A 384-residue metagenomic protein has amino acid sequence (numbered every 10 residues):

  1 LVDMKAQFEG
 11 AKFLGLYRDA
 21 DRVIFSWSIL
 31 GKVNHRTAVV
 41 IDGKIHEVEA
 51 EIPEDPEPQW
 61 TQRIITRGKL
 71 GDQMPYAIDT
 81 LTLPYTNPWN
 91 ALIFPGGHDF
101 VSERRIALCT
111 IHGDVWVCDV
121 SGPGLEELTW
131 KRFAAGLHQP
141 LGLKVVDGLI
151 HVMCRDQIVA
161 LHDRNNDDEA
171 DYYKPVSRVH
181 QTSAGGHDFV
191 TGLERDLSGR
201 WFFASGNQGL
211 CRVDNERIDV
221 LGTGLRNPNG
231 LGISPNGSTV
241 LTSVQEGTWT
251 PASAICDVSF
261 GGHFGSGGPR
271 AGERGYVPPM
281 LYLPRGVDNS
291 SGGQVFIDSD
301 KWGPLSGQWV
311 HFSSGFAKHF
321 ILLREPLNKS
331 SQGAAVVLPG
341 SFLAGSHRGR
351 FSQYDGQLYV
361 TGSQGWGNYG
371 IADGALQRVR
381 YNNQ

Functional and structural regions predicted by a protein language model:
V2-A38: Extended, loop-rich substrate-binding clefts of extracytoplasmic carbohydrate-active enzymes
S26-S28, I41-D42, P84, S341: A structural detector for beta-sheet-dominated domains
G43-I45, P228: Aromatic-residue-lined binding/catalytic grooves and analogous aromatic/hydrophobic interfacial grooves in multimeric
I52-Q384: Beta-propeller domains with acidic blade repeats across secreted/periplasmic ectodomains and cytosolic WD/CNH propellers
